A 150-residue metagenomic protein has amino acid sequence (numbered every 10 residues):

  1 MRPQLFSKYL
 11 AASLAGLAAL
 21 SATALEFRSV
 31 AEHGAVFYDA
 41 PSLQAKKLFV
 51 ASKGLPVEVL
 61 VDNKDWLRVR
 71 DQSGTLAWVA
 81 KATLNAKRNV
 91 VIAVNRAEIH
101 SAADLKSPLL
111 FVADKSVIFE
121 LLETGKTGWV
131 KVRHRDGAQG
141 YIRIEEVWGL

Functional and structural regions predicted by a protein language model:
M1-L5: N-terminal secretory signal peptides that target proteins for export/translocation
S7-Y9, E32: Short helix-onset patch at the extreme N-terminus, typifying the N->h transition of secretory signal peptides
Y9-A19: Bacterial N-terminal signal peptides
L20-D39, K47-K53, L60-S101, P108-A138 (+1 more regions): SH3-family beta-barrel domains
S42: Second-shell loop/turn segments in exported
